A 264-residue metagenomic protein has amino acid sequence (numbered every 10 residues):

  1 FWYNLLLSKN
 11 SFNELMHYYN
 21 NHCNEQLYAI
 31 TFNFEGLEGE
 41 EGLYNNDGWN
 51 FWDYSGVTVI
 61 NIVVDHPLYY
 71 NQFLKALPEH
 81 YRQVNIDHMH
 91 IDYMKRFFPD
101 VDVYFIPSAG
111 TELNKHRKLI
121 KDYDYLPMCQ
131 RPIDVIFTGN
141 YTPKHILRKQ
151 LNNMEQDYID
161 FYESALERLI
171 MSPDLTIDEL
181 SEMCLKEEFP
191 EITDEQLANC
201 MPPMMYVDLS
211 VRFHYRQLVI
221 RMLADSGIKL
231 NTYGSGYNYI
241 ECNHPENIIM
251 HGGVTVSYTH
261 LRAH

Functional and structural regions predicted by a protein language model:
F1-G56, F189, A198-S210, H214: N-terminal pre-catalytic "stem/leader" segment of glycosyltransferase-like enzymes
F1-L6, R221-G227: N-terminal subdomain of nucleotide-sugar transferases
W2-S11, H66, N231-C242: Acidic carboxylate-rich catalytic motifs and surrounding loops in phosphoryl-/glycosyl-chemistry enzymes
N46-D53, N71-K75, I91, K95 (+2 more regions): Short amphipathic alpha-helical segments and helix-helix/interface helices
G56-E188: Catalytic core of nucleotide-activated saccharide and alditol-phosphate transferases
E191-T193: Acidic, Ser/Thr/Gly/Pro-rich low-complexity segments that form flexible
A224-V254: Nucleotide-activated donor-binding/catalytic signature segment of Leloir-type glycosyltransferases, i.e., the conserved
T259-H264: Conserved small/polar residues in nucleotide/adenosyl-binding loops
